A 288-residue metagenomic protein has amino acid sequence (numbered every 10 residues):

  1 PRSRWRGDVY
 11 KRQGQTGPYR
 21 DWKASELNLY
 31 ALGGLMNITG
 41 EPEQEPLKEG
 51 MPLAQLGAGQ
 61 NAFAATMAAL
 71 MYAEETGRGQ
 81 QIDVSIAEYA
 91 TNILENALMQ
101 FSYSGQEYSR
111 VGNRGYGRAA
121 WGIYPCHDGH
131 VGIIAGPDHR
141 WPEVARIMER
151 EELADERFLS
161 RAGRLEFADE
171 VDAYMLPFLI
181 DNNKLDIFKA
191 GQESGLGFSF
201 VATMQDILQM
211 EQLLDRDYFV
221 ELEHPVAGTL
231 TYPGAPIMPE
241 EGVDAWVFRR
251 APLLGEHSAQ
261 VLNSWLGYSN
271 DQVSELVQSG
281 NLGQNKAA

Functional and structural regions predicted by a protein language model:
P1-Y10: Single conserved hydrophobic/aromatic residue that forms the stacking wall/gate of nucleotide- or nucleobase-binding
K11-S25, Y30-G34: Rossmann-fold NAD(P)-binding glycine/threonine-rich loop
G33-G50, E240-G242: The feature captures the short pre-catalytic strand/loop hairpin that immediately precedes and shapes the active-site
G50, V226-E275: Flexible, small-/acidic-enriched active-site or ligand-binding loops
G59-Q80, N92-S104, A145-E152: Oxidoreductase and adenylate-handling cofactor-binding alpha/beta cores
A119-S194, F198: Aromatic-enriched alpha-helical interface/lid elements that frame and gate functional surfaces
E193-V247: A glycine-rich dinucleotide-binding beta-alpha-beta segment and adjacent secondary-structure elements that constitute
D271-A288: Amphipathic terminal alpha-helices
